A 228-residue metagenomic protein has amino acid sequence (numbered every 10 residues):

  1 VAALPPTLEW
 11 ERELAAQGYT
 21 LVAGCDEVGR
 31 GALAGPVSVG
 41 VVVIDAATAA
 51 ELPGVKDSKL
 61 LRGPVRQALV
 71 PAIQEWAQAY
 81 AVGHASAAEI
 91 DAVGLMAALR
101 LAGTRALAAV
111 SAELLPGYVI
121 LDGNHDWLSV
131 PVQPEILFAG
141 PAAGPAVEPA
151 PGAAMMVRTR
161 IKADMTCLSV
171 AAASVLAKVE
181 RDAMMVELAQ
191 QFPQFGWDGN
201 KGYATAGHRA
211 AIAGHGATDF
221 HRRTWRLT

Functional and structural regions predicted by a protein language model:
V1-T228: RNase H-like, Mg2+-dependent phosphodiesterase core, and more generally RNA phosphate-backbone-engaging helix-loop
